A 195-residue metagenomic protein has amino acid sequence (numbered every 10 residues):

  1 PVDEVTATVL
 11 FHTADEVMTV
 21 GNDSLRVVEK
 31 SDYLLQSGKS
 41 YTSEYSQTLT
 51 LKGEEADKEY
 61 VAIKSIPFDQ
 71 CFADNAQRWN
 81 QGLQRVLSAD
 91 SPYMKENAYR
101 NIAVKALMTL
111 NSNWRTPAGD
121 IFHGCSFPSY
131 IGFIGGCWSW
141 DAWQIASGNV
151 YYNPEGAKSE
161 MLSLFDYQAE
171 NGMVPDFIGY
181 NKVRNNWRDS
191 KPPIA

Functional and structural regions predicted by a protein language model:
P1-G135: Acidic/polar, glycine-enriched structural segments that form the non-catalytic walls/loops of the carbohydrate-binding
Q84-A195: Substrate-binding groove/exosite segments of carbohydrate-active enzymes
